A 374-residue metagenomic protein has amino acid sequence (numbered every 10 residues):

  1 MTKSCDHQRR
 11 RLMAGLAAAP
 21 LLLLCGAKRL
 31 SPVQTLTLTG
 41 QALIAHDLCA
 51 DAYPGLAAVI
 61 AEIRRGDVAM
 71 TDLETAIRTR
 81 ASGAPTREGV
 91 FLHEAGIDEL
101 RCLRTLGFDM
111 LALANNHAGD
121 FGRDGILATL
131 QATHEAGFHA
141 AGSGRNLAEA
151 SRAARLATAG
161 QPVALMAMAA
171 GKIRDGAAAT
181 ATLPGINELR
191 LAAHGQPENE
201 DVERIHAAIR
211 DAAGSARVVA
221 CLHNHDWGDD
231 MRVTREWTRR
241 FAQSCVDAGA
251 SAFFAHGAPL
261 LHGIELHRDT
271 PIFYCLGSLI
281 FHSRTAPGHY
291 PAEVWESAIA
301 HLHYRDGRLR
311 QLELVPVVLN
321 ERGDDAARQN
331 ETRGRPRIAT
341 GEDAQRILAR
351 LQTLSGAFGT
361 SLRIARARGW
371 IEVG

Functional and structural regions predicted by a protein language model:
T2-C5, R11-R29: N-terminal export signals
L23-I44: C-terminal segment of N-terminal export signals and the immediately downstream linker at the start of the mature
S31, L43-H46, A177, A193 (+1 more regions): A short C-terminal boundary segment appended to hydrolase-like catalytic domains
L38-G40, A69-E74, L106, M110-N116 (+4 more regions): Active-site neighborhood of phospho(di)ester-bond hydrolases with catalytic His/Asp-centered motifs
A45-D47, I77-R80, A118-L130, L147-R152 (+4 more regions): Active-site environment of divalent metal-dependent phosphoester hydrolases
C49-A57, H93-E94, A157-V218: Binuclear metal-dependent hydrolase catalytic cores centered on His/Asp/Glu-rich metal-binding motifs
T79-R104, A216-G249: Active-site-proximal segments of metal-dependent phosphoesterases and phosphodiesterases across multiple
G107-M110, T234-A298: Conserved beta-sheet core of the metallophosphoesterase superfamily
